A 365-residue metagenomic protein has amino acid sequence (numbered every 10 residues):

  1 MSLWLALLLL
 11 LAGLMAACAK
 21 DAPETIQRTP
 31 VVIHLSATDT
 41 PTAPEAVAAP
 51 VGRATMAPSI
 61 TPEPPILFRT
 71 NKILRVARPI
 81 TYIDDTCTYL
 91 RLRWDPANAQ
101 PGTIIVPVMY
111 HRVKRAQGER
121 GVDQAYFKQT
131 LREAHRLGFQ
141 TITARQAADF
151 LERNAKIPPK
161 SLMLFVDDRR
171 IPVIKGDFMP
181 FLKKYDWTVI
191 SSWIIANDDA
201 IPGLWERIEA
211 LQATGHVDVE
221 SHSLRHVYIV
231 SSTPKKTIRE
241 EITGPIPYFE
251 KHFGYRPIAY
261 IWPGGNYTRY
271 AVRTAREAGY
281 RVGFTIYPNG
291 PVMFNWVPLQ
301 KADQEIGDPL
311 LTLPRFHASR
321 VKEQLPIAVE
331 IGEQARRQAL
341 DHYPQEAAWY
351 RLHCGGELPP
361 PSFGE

Functional and structural regions predicted by a protein language model:
M1-L5: Bacterial N-terminal signal peptides that target proteins for export
L14-A17: C-terminal motif of bacterial Sec signal peptides marking the signal peptidase cleavage site
A19-D21: Bacterial signal peptide processing site
L35, A46-L164, V173, V230-A259 (+1 more regions): C-terminal active-site subregion of NodB/CE4 polysaccharide deacetylases
L92, A125-F127, I190-D198: N-terminal pro-sequences and low-complexity stem/linker regions of secreted or lumenal proteins
Q146-A147, P159-W187, T214: Substrate-binding cleft of extracellular glycoside hydrolase catalytic domains
A155, F178-W187, A200-S221, R276 (+1 more regions): Acidic (Asp/Glu)-rich catalytic clusters
R207-H226, I238-G244, F249: A structural motif
